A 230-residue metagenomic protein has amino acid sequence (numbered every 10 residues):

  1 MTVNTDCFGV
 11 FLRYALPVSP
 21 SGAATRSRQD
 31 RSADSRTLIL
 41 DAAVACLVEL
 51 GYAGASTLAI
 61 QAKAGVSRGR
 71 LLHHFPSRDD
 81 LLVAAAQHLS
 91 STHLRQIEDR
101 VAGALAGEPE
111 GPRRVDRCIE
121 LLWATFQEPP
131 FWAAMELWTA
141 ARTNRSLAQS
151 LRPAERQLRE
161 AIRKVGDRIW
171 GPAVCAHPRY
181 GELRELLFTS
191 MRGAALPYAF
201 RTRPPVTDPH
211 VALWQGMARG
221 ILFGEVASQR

Functional and structural regions predicted by a protein language model:
M1-D34, A45, F200, E225-R230: N-terminal intrinsically disordered/low-complexity leader segments
L38, C46-D80, A84: Helix-turn-helix
L40, V83, D116, R159-D167 (+4 more regions): An amphipathic alpha-helix signature
A84, E98-F131, Y180-L187: Hydrophobic alpha-helical connector segments
Q87-H93: Short, basic, alpha-helical segments at the C-terminal edge of helix-turn-helix-like DNA-binding modules
L94-D99, A124-M135, R145-G171, A212-L213: Amphipathic alpha-helical packing segments from all-alpha helical-bundle domains
L147-R152, I169-R230: Hydrophobic/aromatic-rich alpha-helical bundle segments in the mid-to-C-terminal region
